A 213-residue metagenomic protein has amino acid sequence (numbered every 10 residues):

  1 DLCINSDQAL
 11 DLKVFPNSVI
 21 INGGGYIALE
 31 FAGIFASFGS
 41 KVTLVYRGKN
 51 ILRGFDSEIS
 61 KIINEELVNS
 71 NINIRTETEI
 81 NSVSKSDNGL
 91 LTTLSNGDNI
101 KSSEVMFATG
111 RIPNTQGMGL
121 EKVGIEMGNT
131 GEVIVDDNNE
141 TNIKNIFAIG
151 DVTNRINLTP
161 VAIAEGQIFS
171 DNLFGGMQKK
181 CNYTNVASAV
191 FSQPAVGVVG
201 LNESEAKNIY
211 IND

Functional and structural regions predicted by a protein language model:
D1-F15, N99-M177: FAD-site-proximal beta/loop scaffold in flavoenzymes
L10-D11, P16-I20, Y26-L91, S95 (+2 more regions): Rossmann-like dinucleotide-binding cores of NAD(P)H-dependent redox enzymes
I21-N22, V135: Hydrophobic face of beta-strands forming the core of extended beta-sheets/solenoids, especially the left-handed
T141, Y183-T184, Y210: A generic structural signal for short, non-catalytic loop/turn and secondary-structure boundary residues
K207-D213: Cytosolic Rossmann-like ligand/nucleotide-binding regulatory domains
